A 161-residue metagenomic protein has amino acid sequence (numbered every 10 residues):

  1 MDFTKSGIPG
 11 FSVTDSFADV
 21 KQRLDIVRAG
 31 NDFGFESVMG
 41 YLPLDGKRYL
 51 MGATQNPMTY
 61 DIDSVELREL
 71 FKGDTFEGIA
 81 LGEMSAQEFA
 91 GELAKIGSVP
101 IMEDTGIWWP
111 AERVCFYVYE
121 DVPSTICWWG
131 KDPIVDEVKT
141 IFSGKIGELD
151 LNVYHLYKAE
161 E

Functional and structural regions predicted by a protein language model:
M1-L44, I62-E161: Non-cytosolic coordination micro-motifs
S37-P43, K47-P57: Conserved short beta-strand elements that form part of the metal-binding/catalytic scaffold of enzyme active sites
